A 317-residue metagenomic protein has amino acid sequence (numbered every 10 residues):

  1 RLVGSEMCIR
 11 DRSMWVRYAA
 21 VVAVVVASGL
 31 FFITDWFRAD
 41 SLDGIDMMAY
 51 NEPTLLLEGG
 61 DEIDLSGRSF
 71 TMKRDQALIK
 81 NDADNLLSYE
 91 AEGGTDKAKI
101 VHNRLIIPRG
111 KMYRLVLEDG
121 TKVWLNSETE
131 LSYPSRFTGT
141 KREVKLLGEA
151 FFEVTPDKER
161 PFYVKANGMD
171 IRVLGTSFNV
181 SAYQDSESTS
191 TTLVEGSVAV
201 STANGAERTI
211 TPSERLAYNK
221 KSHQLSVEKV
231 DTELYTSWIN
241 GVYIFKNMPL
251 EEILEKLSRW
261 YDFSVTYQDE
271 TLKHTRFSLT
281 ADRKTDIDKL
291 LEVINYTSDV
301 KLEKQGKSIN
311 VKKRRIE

Functional and structural regions predicted by a protein language model:
S5-E6, R10-Y18, G29-E317: A residue-level detector for the "anchor" residue at the start of short, highly conserved motifs
